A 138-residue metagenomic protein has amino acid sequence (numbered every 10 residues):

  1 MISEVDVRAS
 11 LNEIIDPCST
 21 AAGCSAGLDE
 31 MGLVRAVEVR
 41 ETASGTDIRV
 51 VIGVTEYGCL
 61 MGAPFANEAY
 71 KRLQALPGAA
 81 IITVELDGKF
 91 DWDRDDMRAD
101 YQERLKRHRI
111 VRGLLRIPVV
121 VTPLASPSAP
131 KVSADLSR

Functional and structural regions predicted by a protein language model:
M1-R138: Domain-level signature for proteins that mediate thiol-based redox and metal-cofactor handling
